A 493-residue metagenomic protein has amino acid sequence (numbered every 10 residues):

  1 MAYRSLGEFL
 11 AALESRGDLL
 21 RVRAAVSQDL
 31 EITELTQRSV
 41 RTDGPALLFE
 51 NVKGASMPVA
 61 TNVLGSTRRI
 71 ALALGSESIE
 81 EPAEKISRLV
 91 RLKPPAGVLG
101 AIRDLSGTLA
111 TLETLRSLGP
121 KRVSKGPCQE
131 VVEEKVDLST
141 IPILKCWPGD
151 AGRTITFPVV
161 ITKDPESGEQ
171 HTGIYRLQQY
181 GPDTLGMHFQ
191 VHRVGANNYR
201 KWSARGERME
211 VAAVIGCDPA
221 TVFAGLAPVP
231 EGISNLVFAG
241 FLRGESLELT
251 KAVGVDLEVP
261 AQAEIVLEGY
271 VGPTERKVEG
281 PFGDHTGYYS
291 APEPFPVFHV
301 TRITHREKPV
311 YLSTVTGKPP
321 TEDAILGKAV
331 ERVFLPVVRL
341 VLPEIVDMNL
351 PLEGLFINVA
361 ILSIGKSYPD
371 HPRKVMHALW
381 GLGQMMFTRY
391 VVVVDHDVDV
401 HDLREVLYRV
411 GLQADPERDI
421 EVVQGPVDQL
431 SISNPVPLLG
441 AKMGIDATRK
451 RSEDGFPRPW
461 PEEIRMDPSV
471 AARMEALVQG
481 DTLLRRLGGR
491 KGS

Functional and structural regions predicted by a protein language model:
M1-F282, G287-V297, T301-S493: Extended, highly charged
